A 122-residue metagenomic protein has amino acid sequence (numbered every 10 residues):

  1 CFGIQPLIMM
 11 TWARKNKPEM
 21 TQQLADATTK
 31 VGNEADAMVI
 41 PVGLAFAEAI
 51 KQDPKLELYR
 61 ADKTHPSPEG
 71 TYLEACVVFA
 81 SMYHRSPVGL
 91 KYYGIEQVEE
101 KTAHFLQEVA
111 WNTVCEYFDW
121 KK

Functional and structural regions predicted by a protein language model:
C1-L7, A37: A short helix->loop->beta-strand "cap" motif at the edges of active sites that frequently abuts
M10-K17: Surface-exposed cleft-lining segments at the edges of enzyme active sites
K17-W111: Catalytic His-Asp segment of secreted/periplasmic serine-dependent ester chemistry enzymes
W111-K122: Long, charge-rich low-complexity segments
